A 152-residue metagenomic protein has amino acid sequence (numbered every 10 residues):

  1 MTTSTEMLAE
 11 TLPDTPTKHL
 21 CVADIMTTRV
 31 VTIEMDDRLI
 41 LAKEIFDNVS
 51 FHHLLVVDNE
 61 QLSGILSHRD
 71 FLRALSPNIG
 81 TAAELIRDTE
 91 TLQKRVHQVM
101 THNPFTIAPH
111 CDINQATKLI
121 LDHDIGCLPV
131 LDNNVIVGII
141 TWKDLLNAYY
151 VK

Functional and structural regions predicted by a protein language model:
M1-K152: Tandem CBS (Cystathionine beta-synthase) repeat/Bateman regulatory domains
